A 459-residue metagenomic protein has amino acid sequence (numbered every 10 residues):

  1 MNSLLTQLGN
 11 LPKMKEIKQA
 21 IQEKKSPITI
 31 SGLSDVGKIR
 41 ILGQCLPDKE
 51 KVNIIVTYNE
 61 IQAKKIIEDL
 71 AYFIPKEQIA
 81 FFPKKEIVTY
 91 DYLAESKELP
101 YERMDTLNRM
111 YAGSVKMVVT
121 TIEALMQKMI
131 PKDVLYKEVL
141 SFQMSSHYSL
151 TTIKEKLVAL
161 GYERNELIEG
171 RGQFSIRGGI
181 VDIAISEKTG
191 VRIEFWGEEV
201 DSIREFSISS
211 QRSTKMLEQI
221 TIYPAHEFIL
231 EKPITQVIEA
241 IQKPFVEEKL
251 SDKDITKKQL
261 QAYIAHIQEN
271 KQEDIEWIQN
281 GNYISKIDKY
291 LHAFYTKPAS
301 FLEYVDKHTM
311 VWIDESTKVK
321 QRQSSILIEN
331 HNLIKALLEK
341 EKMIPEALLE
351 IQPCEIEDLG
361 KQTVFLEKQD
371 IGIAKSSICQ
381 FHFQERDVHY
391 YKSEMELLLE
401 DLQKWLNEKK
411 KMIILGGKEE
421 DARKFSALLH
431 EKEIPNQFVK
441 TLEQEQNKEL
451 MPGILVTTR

Functional and structural regions predicted by a protein language model:
M1-R459: ASCE RecA-like P-loop NTPase motor cores that couple ATP hydrolysis to mechanical translocation on nucleic acids
